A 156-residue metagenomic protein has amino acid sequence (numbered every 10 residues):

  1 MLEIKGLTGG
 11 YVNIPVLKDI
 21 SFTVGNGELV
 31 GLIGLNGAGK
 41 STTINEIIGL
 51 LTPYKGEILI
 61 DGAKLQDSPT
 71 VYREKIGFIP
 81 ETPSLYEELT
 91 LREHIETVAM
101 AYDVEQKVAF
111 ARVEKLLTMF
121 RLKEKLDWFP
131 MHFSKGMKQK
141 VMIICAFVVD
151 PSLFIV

Functional and structural regions predicted by a protein language model:
I33-L35: The feature captures the beta-strand-to-loop junction immediately N-terminal to the Walker
I48: Helix-to-loop junction immediately C-terminal to a conserved catalytic motif
G56-K64, V71-Y72: Conserved ABC transporter NBD signature motif
E88, F129-F133: Conserved ABC ATPase signature
E96, M100, K107-K125: Conserved ABC ATPase "signature" region
I143: Hydrophobic anchor residue at the start of the ABC signature
